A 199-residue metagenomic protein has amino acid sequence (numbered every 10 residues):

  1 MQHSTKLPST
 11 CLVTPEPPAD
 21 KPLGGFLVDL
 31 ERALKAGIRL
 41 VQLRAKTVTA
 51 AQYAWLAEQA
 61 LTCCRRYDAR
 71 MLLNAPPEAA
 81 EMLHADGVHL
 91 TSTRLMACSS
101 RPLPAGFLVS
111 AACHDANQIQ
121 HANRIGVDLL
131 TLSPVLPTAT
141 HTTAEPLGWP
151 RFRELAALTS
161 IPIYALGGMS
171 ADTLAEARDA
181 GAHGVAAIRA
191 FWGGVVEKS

Functional and structural regions predicted by a protein language model:
M1-A97, P102-L129, A144, E154 (+3 more regions): Conserved N-terminal beta1-alpha1 strand-loop-helix module at the mouth
P134: Flexible, small-/acidic-enriched active-site or ligand-binding loops
P137-T143: Short, glycine/charged-rich beta-strand-loop motifs at protein surfaces that mediate ligand recognition and catalysis
R151: Conserved cofactor-binding/catalytic machinery of classical short-chain dehydrogenase/reductase
